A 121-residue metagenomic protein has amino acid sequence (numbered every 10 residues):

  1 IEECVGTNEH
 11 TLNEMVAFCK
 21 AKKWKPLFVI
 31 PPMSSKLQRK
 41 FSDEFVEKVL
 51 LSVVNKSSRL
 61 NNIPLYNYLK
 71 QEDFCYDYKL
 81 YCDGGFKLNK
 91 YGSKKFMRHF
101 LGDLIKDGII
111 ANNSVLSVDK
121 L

Functional and structural regions predicted by a protein language model:
I1-Q71: Conserved, well-ordered alpha-helix/loop/beta-strand core segments that scaffold catalytic motifs
S35, K79, F86: Flexible, active-site-adjacent loop/turn segments at secondary-structure boundaries
R39-D43, Y81, K120: Short amphipathic alpha-helical patches
I63-L65, Y78, S93: Generic intrinsically disordered, low-complexity segments enriched for polar/acidic and small residues
N67-F74, K106-N112: Noncatalytic linker/hinge segments flanking ATPase motor cores
D73-D83: Short helix/strand-capping connector loops at secondary-structure junctions
C82-L121: Histidine-centered active-site loop/cap adjacent to the catalytic His in serine esterases/O-acetyl transfer systems
